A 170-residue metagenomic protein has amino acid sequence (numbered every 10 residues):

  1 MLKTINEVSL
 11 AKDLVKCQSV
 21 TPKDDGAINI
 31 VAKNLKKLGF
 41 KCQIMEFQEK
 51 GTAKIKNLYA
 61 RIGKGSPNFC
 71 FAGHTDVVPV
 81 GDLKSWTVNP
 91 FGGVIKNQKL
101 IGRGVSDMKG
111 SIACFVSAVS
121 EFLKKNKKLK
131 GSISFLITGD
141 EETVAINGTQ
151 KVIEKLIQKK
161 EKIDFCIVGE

Functional and structural regions predicted by a protein language model:
M1-I101, K124-L129: Acidic/His- and Gly-rich active-site-bordering loop/insert found across diverse amide/peptide-bond hydrolases
Q18-S19, V105, G139: Short, contiguous strand/loop micro-motifs
G93, I101-R103, S134-T138: Short glycine/serine-rich loop segments
Q98-C114: Glycine/serine-rich anion-binding loops at beta->alpha junctions that coordinate negatively charged ligand groups
G110-S117, K124-E170: Fold-level recognition of mixed alpha/beta catalytic cores in primary-metabolism enzymes, strongest
